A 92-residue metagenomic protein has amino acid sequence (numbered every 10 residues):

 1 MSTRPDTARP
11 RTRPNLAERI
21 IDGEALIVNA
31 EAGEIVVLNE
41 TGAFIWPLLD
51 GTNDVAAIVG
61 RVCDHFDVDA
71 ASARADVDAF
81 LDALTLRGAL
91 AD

Functional and structural regions predicted by a protein language model:
M1-V28: Long, low-complexity, charged/polar intrinsically disordered regions in eukaryotic proteins
I21, E31-D92: Long, charge-rich, low-complexity alpha-helical segments
